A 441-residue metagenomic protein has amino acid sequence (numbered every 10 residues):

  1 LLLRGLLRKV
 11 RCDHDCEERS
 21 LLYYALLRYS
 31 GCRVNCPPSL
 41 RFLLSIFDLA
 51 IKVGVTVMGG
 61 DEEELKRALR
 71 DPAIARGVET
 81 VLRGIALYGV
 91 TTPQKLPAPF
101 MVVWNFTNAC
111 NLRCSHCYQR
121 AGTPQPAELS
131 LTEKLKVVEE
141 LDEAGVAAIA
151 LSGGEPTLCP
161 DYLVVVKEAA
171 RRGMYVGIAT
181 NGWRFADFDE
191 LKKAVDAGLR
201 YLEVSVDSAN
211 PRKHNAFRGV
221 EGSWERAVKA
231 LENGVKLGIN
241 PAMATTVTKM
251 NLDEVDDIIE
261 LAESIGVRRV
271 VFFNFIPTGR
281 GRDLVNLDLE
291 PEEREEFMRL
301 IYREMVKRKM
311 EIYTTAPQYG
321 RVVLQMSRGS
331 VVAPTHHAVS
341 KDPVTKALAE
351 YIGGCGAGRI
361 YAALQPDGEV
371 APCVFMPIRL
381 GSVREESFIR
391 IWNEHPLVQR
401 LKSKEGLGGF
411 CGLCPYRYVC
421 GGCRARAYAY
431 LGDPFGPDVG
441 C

Functional and structural regions predicted by a protein language model:
R19-D189, K193, A197, E290: Conserved alpha-helical substructure of the radical SAM core
F106, C110, L407-F410, Y416 (+1 more regions): Short metal-coordination and nucleic-acid-contact micro-motifs, chiefly zinc-binding Cys/His arrays
Q119-A127, P377-G381, R417-C441: Iron-sulfur (Fe-S) cluster-binding segments and ferredoxin-like electron-carrier domains, especially [2Fe-2S]
L131-E290: Radical SAM/AdoMet-radical enzyme domain recognition
K134-E140, G145, W392-N393, L431-C441: Short microdomains enriched in Cys/His and/or Lys/Arg
E292-T345, E369-G422: C-terminal accessory region of radical SAM enzymes
C355-R359: Short, small/polar residue-rich loop motifs at catalytic or cofactor-binding pockets
L364-Q365: Short, acidic, Ser/Thr-enriched surface-loop or helix-capping motifs
